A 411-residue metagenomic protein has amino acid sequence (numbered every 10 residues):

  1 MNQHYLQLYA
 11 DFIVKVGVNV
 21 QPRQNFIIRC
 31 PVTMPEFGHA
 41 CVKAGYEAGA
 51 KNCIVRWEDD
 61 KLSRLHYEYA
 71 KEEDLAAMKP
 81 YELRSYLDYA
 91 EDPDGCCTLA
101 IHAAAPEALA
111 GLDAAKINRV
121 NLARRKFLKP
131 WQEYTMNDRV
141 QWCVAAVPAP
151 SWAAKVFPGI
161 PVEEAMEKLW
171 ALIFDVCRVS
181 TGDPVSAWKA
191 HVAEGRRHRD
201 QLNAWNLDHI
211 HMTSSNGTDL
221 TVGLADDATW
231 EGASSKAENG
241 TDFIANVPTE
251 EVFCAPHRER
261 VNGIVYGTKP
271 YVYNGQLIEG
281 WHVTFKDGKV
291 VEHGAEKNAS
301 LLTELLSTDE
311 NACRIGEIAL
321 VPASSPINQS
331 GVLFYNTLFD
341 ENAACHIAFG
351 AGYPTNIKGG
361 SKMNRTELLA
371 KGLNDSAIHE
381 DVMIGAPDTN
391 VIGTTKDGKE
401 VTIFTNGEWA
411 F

Functional and structural regions predicted by a protein language model:
M1-N262, K399, W409-F411: Active-site bordering "gate/hinge" segments that shape substrate access to catalytic or cofactor-binding pockets
D11, N203-W205, N274-Q276, N311 (+2 more regions): Short solvent-exposed loop/turn micro-motifs enriched in small/polar/acidic residues
A110-D113, A154-P158, S234-S235, Q276-E279 (+3 more regions): A short secondary-structure junction signal
G223, H293-G294, F404: Short linear motifs in exposed loops
F253-E310: Long, well-ordered mid-to-C-terminal structural blocks that present hydrophobic/aromatic surfaces
R260-N262, I278-G280, D287, C313-E317 (+3 more regions): Active-site lining segments that contact anionic ligands and/or coordinate catalytic metals
E292-S361: Dual-mode signal for accessory low-complexity, basic/Gly-rich regions
T366-F411: Extended hydrophobic packing segments that form well-structured cores
